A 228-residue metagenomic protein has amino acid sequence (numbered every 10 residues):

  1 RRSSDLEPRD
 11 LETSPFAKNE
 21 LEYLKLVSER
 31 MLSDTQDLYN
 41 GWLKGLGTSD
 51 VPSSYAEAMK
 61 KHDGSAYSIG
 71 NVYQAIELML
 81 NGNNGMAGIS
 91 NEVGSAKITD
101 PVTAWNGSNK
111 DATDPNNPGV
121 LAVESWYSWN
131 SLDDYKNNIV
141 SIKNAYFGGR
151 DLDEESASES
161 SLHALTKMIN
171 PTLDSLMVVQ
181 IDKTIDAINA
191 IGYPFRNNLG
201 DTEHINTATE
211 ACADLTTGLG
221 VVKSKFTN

Functional and structural regions predicted by a protein language model:
R1-N228: Mature extracytoplasmic or organellar-lumen-exposed domains after removal of signal/transit peptides
